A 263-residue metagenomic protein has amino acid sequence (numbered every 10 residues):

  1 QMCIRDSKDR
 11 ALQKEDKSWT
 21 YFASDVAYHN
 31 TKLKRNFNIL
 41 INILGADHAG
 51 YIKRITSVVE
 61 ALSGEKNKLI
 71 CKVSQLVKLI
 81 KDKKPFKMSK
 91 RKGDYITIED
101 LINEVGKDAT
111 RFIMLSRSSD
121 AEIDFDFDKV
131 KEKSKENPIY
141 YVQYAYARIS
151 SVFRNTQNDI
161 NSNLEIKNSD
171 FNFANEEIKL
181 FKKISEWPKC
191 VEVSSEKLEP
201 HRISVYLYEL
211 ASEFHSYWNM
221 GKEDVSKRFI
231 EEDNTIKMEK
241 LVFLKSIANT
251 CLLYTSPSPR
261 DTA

Functional and structural regions predicted by a protein language model:
Q1, R5-S256, R260: Non-catalytic interaction-recognition regions
